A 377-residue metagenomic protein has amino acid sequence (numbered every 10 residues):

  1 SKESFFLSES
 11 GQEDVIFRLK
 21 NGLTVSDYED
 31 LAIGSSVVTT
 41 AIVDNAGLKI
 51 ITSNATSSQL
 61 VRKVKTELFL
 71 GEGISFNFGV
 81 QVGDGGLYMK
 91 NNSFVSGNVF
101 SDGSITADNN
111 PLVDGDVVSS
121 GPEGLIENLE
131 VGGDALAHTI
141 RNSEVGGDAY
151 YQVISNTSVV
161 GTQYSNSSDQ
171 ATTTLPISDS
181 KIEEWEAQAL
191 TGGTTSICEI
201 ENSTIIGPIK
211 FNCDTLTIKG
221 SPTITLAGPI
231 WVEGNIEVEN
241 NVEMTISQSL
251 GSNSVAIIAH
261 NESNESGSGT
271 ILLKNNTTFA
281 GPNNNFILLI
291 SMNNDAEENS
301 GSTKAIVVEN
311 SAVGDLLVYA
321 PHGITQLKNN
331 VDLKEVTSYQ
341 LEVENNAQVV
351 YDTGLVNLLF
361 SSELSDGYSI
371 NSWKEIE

Functional and structural regions predicted by a protein language model:
S1-S96, F100-S101, T106, S361-E377: Beta-strand/loop motifs with alternating small/hydrophobic and polar/acidic residues, enriched in the first structured
D27, S36-K63, S104-T106, G115-P122 (+7 more regions): Cell-surface, membrane-associated systems
D27-D30, S36-V38, V118, P122 (+1 more regions): Beta-strand-rich assembly/attachment modules of structural machines
D44-A46, N54-M89, G161-G207: Extended, small-residue-rich solenoid/repeat segments and analogous flexible loops that form exposed scaffolds
K49-I51, S338, N345-L364: Low-complexity, intrinsically disordered Gly/Pro/Thr-rich segments
I51, V64-T66, G97, G115 (+5 more regions): Hydrophobic residues positioned within well-ordered beta-strands of beta-sheet architectures
I74-P111, S120-E127, A187-V350: Long, polar low-complexity repeats
